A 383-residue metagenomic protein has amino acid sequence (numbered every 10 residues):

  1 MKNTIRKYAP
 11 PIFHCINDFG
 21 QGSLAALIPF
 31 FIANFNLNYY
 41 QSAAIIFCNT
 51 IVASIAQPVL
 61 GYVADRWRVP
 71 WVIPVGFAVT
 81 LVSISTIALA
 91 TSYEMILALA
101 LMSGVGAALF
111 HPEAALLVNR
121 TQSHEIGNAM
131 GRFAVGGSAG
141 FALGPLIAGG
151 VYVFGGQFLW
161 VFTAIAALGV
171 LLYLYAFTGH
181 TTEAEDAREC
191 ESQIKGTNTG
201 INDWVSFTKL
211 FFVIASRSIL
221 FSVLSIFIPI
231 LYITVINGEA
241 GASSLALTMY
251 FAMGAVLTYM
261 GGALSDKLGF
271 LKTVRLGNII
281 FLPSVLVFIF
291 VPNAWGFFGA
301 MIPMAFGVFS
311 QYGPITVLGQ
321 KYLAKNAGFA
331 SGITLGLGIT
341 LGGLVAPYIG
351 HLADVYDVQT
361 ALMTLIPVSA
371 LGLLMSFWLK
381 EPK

Functional and structural regions predicted by a protein language model:
G22, T50-P58, F141-A142, F251-Y259 (+1 more regions): Residue-level signature of mid-helix packing/kink "hotspots" within the transmembrane helices of 12-pass Major
L24-A25, V205-A255: Extracytoplasmic gate region of multi-pass secondary transporters
I55-T91: Conserved MFS/SLC helix-loop-helix module at the cytosolic interface between two early adjacent transmembrane helices
A56-R68, T258-G269, A353-D354: Helix-to-loop junctions at the C-terminal end of transmembrane segments in multipass secondary transporters
W71-S85, K272-V287, I366: Structural signature of the two symmetry-related core transmembrane helices
L99-G136: Cytoplasmic helix-loop-helix junction between adjacent transmembrane helices in 12-TM secondary transporters
H124, R132-G179: Helix-loop-helix hairpin linking two adjacent transmembrane segments in secondary transporters
S265-I315: C-terminal transmembrane helical hairpin of 12-TM major facilitator-type secondary transporters
